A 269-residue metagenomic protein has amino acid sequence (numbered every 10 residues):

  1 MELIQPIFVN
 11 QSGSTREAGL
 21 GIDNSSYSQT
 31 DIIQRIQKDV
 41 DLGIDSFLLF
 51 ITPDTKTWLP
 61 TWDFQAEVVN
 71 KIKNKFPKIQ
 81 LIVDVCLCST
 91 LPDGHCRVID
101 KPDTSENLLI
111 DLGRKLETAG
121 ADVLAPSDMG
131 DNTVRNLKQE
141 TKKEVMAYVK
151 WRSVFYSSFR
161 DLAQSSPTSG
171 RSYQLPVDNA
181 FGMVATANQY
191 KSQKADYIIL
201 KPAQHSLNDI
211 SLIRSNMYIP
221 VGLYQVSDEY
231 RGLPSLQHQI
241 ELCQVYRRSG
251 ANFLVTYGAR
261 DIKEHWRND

Functional and structural regions predicted by a protein language model:
E2-I4, N10-D269: Alpha/beta enzyme core
